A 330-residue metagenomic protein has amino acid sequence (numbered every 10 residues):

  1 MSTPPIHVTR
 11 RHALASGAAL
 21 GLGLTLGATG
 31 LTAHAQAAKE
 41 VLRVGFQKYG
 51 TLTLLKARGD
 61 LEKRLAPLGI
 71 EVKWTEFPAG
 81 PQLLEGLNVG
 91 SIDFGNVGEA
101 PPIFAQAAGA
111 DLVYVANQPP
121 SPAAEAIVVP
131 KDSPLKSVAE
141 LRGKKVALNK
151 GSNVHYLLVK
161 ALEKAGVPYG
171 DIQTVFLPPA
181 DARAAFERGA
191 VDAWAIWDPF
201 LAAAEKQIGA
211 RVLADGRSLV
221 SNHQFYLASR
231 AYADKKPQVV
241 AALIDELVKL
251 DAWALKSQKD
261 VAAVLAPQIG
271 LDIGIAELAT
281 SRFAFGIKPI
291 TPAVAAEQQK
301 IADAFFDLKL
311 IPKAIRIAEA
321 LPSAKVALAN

Functional and structural regions predicted by a protein language model:
S2-G23, T29: N-terminal secretory signal peptides and thylakoid transit peptides that target proteins across membranes
L31-A35: Sec/Tat signal peptide C-region and signal peptidase I cleavage site
Q36-P168, T174-F176, D192-I196, L213 (+1 more regions): Short, glycine-/small- and polar/acidic-enriched structural segments that line small-molecule recognition paths
L65, S91, N96, Q106 (+9 more regions): Sec/Tat-exported extracytoplasmic proteins
E71-K73, Y169-I172, I269-T280, P312-A318: Short, surface-exposed acidic
A100-P101, T174-V175, A180-P267: Pocket-lining segment of extracytoplasmic ligand-binding domains
K235-L310: Secondary-structure end/capping motifs
D303-N330: Conserved C-terminal helix/tail region of periplasmic/extracytoplasmic solute-binding proteins
